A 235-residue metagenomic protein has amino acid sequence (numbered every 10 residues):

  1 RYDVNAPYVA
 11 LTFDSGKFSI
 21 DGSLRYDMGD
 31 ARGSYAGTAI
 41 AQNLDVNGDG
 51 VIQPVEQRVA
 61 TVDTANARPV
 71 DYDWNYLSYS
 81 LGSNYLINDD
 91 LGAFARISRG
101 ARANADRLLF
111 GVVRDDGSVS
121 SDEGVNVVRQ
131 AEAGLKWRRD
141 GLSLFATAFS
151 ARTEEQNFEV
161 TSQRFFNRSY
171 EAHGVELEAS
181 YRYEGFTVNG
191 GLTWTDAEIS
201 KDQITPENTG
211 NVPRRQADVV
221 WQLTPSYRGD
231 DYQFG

Functional and structural regions predicted by a protein language model:
Y2-A151, T193, T224-D231: Structural signature of Gram-negative outer-membrane beta-barrels, strongest in the C-terminal barrel of TonB-dependent
D14-K17, G141-T153, E159, F165-G235: Gram-negative outer-membrane beta-barrel transporters
G33-G37, R107-F110, N157-S162, K201-P206: Short acidic, glycine/proline-rich loop/turn micro-motifs
A67-D71, S120-G124, Q163-F166, N208-R214: Outer-membrane beta-barrel domain signature
